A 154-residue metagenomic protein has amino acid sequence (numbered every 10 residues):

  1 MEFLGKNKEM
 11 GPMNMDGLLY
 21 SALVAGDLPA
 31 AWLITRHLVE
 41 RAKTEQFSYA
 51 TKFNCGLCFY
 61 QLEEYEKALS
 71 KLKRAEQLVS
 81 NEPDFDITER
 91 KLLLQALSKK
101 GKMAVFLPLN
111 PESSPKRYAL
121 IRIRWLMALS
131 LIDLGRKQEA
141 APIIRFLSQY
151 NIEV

Functional and structural regions predicted by a protein language model:
M10, F47, E112-P115, A119: Structural signature of alpha-solenoid helical repeat junctions
M15-L18, K52, R117, R124: TPR repeat positional signature
A22-T35, K71-K73, Q77-S80, D84-V105: Helix-turn-helix repeat elements of alpha-solenoid scaffolds
A42, L78-D86, Y150-V154: Alpha-helical junction/boundary sensor with strong preference for TPR arrays
